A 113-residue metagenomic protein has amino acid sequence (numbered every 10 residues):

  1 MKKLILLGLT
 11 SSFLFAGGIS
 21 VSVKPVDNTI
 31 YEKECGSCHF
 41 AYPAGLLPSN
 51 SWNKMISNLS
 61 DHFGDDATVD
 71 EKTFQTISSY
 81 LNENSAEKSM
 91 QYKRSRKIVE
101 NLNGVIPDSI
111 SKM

Functional and structural regions predicted by a protein language model:
K3-F13: Sec-dependent N-terminal signal peptides
F15-I30, H62-D65, T73, K112-M113: Electrostatic cytochrome c docking/interface patches
T29-E34, K54-I56: Short acidic alpha-helix initiation/capping motifs at coil-to-helix transition points, especially at protein N-termini
Y31-A41, I77: The canonical Cys-X-X-Cys-His
F40-D65: Gly/Gly-Pro-rich "capping" loops immediately C-terminal to redox-active cysteine motifs in periplasmic/lumenal
P43, G64-Q75, E83-R94: Electron-transfer interface patches adjacent to heme c in soluble/periplasmic c-type cytochromes and di-/multiheme
E83-M113: Flexible coil segments in periplasmic/lumen-exposed cytochrome c-class electron-transfer proteins
